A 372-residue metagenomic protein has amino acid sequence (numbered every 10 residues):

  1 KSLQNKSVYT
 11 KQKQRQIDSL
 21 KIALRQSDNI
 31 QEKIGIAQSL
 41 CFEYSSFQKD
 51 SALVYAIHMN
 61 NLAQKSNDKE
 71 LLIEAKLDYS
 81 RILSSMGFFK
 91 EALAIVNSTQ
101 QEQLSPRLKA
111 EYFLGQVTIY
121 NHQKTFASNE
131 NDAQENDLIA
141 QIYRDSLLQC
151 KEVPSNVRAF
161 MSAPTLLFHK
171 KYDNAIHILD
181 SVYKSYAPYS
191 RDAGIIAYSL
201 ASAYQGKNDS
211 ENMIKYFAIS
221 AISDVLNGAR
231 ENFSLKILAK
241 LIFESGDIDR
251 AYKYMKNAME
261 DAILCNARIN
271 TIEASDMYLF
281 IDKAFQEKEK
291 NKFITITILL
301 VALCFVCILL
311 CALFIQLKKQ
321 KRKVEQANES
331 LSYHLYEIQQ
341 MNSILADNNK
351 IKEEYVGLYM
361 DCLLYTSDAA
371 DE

Functional and structural regions predicted by a protein language model:
K1-D282, Q286: A "functional boundary" signal
C41, C150, C265, C304-C307 (+2 more regions): Generic recognition of cysteine residues
F285-N342: Alpha-helical transmembrane signal-anchor helices
Y355-Y359, L363: Short hydrophobic alpha-helix at the HAMP-DHp boundary and the N-terminal turn of the DHp
Y365-D371: Conserved small/polar residues in nucleotide/adenosyl-binding loops
